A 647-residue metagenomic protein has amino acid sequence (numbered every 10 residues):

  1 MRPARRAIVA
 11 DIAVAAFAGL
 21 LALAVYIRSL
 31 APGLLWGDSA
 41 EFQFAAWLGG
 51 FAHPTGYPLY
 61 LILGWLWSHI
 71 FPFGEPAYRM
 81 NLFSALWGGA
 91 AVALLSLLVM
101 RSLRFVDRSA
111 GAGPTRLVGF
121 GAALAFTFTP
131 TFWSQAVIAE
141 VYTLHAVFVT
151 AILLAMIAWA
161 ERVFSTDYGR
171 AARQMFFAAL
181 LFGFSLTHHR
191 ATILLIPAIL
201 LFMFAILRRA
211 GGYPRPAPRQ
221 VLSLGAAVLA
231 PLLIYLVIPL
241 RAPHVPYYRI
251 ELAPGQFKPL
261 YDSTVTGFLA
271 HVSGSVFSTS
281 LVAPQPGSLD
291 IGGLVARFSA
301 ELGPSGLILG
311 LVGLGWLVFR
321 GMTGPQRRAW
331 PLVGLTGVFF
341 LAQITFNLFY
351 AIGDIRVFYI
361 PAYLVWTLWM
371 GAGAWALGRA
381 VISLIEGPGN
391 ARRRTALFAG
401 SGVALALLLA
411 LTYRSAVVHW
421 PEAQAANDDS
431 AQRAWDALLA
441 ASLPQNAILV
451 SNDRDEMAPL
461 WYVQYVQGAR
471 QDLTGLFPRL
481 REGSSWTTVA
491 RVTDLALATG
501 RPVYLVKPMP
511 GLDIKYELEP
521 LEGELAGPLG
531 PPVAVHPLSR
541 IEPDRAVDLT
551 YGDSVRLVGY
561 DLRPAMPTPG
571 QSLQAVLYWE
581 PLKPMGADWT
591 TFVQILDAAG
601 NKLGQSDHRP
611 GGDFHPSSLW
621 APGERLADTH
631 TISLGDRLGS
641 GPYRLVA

Functional and structural regions predicted by a protein language model:
V14, L95-F128, T166-R173, R327-W330 (+3 more regions): Transmembrane-helix signature of polytopic, membrane-embedded enzymes that assemble or transfer cell-envelope glycans
A45-L48, A122-L124, A171-H188, L200-F202: Membrane-interface alpha helices of multi-pass inner-membrane proteins
L82-A110, A151-A155, L368-A372: Transmembrane-helix motifs of polytopic, lipid-linked glycan transferases
L103, D107-G113, I152-M175, F182-F184 (+1 more regions): Membrane-interface transmembrane helices that cradle and orient dolichyl/undecaprenyl
T129, G373-A376, F398-N427: Transmembrane alpha-helical segments
A160-E161, S165, L195-L229, R320-P325: Perimembrane helix-loop-helix junctions
A283, D436-W461, V466-A647: C-terminal luminal/periplasmic domains and tails of membrane-associated envelope-modifying transferases
L302-R327: Hydrophobic, aromatic-rich transmembrane alpha-helices and their immediate juxtamembrane boundary segments
